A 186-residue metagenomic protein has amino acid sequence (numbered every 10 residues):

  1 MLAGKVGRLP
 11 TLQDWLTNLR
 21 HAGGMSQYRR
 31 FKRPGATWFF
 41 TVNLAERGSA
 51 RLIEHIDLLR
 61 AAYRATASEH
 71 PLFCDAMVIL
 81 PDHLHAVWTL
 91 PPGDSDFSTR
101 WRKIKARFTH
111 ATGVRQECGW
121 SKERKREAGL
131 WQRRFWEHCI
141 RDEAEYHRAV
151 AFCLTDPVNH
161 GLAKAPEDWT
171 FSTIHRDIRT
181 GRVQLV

Functional and structural regions predicted by a protein language model:
M1-V186: Short catalytic/metal-binding and nucleic-acid-binding patches
